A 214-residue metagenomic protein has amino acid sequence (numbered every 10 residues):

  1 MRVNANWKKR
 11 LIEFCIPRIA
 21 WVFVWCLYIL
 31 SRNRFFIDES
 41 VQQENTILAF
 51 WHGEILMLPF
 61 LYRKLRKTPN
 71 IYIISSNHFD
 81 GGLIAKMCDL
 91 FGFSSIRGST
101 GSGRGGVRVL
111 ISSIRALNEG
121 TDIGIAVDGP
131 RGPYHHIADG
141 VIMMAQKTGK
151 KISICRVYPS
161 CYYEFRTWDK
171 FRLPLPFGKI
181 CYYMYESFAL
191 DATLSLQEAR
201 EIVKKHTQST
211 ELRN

Functional and structural regions predicted by a protein language model:
M1-L61, T68-N70, F93, F177-K179 (+1 more regions): Membrane-anchoring hydrophobic helices of lipid-metabolizing enzymes
E13-F35, Y72-I114: Membrane-interfacial amphipathic helices and adjacent loop/beta segments that form the lipid-substrate binding surface
E44-S102, T148, E164: Catalytic core of membrane glycerolipid acyltransferases/transacylases, capturing the structured, soluble-facing
P59, A85, V107-L110, H135-D139 (+1 more regions): Conserved strand-to-helix beginnings and helix N-cap segments that scaffold or border functional pockets
L110-M144, T148: Catalytic-site beta-strand/loop segments enriched in glycine and acidic/polar residues
H136-L194: A cross-family acyltransferase "interaction/gating" segment
E186-S187, D191-N214: C-terminal functional extensions of proteins
